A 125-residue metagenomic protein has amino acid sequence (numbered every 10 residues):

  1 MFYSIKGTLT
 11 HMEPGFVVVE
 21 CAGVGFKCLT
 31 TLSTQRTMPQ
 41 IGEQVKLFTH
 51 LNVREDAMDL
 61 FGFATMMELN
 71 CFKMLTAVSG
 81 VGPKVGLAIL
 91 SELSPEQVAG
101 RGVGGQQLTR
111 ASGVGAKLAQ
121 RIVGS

Functional and structural regions predicted by a protein language model:
M1-A77: Structure-specific DNA junction-binding interface
H50-N52, V81, E92: Beta-hairpin (beta-strand-turn-beta-strand) motif
L69-F72, P83, G105: Residue-level signal for cytosolic alpha-helical hairpin/rod architecture
A77-G80, P95: Short, intrinsically disordered, mixed-charge
G86-A88: A structural feature that tracks compact, well-ordered secondary-structure segments with a strong bias toward
L90-G113, R121-S125: Helix-termination/interfacial motifs at the ends of transmembrane alpha-helices
